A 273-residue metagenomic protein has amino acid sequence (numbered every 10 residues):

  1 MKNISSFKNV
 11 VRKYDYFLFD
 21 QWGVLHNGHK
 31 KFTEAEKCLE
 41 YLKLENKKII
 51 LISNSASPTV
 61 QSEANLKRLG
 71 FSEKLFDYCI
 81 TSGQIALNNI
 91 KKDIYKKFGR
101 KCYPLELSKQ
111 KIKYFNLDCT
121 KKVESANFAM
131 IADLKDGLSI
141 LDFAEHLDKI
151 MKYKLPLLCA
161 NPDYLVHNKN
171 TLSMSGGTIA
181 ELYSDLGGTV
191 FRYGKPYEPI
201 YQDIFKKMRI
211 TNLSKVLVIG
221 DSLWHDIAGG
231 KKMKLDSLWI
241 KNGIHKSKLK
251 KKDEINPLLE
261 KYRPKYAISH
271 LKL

Functional and structural regions predicted by a protein language model:
M1-Q21, N27-K30, K37-L44, I52 (+2 more regions): Asp-based, Mg2+/Mn2+-dependent phosphohydrolase catalytic module
